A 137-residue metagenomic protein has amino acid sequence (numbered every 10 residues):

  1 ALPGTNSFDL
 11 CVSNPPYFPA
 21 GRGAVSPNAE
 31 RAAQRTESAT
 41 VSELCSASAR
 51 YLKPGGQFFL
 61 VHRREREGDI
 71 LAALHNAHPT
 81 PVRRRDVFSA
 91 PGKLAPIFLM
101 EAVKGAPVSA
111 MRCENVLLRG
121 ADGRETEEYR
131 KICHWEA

Functional and structural regions predicted by a protein language model:
A1-P3: Short loop/turn elements that flank and shape the SAM/SAH-binding pocket of Class I
T5, C11, G21, A90 (+2 more regions): Surface-exposed loop/turn and secondary-structure junction residues enriched for glycine/proline
N6-L10, P15-E43, A47: Mobile active-site "lid"/loop adjacent to the S-adenosyl-L-methionine
F18, A77, G105: Phosphate/oxyanion-binding loops and surfaces in catalytic or ligand/nucleic-acid-binding neighborhoods
E37-A95, L99-M100: Conserved Class I SAM-dependent methyltransferase catalytic core
L94-A137: SAM/dcSAM-binding transferase cores
